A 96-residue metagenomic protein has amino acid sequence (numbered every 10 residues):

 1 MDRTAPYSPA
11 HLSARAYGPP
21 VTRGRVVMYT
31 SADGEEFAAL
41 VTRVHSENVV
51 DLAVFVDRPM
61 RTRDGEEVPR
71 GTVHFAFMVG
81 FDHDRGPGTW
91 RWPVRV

Functional and structural regions predicted by a protein language model:
D2-P9, D51-V96: Intrinsically disordered, low-complexity, charged/polar segments
D2-R23: Mixed-charge, Lys/Arg-rich low-complexity intrinsically disordered regions
A16-P19, A39-V41, L52, W90: Hydrophobic alpha-helical membrane-spanning segments
Y17, T22, V27-M28, H74 (+1 more regions): N-terminal non-cleavable signal-anchor helices
P20-R23, E35, W92: Eukaryotic chromatin- and chromosome-associated nuclear factors, especially histone mark writers/erasers/readers
V26, T30-P69: Basic/aromatic-rich interaction segments and small domains that mediate binding to polyanionic partners
